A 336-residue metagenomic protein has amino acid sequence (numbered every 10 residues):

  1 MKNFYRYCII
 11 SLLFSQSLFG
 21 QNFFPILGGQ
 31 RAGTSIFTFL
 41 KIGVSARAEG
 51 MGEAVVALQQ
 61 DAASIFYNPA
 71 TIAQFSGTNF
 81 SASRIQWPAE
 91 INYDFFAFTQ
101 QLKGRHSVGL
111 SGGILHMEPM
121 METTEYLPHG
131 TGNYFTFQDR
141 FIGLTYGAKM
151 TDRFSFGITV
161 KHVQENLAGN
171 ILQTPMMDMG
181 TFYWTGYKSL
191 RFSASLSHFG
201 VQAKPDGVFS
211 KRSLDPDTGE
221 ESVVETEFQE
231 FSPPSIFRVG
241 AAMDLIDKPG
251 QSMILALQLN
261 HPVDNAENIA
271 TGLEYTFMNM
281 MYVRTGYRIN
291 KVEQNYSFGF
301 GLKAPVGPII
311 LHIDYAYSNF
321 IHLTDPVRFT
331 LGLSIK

Functional and structural regions predicted by a protein language model:
M1-F23: Bacterial Sec-dependent N-terminal signal peptides
L12-Q16, A70, R84, I158: Residue-level signal for alpha-helical transmembrane segments in multi-pass membrane proteins
Q21-E49, Y93, A97-K336: Outer-membrane beta-barrel porins/channels
E53-V56, N79-W87, A316: Short strand-turn segments of transmembrane beta-barrel domains in outer membranes, especially the first one or two
A63-T71: N-terminal periplasmic accessory domains that precede and gate Gram-negative outer-membrane beta-barrel machines
